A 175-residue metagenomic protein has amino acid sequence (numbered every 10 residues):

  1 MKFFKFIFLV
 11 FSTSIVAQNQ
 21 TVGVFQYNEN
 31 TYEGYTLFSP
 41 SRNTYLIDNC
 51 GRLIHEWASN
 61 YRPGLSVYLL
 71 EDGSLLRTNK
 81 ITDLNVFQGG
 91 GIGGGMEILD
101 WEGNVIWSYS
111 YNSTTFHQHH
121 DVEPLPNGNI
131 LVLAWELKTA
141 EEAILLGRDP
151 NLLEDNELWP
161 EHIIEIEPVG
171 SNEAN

Functional and structural regions predicted by a protein language model:
M1-Q20: Bacterial Sec-dependent N-terminal signal peptides
Q18-N175: Histidine-/acidic-rich catalytic cores in large beta-rich domains
